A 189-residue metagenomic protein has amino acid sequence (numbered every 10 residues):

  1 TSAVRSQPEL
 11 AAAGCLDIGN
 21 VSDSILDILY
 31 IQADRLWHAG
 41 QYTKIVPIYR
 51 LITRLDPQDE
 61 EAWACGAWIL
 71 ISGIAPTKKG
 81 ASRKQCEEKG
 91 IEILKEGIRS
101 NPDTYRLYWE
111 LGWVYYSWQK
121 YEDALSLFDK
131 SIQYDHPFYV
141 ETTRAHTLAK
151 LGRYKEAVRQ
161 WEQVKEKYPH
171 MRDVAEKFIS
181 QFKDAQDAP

Functional and structural regions predicted by a protein language model:
S22-K44, L51: Alpha-helical segment of the N-proximal tetratricopeptide repeat
D23, P57, P102, Y134-H136 (+1 more regions): Short coil turns that delineate tetratricopeptide repeat
I25, Q32, G66, L111 (+2 more regions): Structural register within alpha-helical repeat arrays
A62, L107, V140-T142, D173-A175: TPR alpha-solenoid repeat register
R153-P189: Terminal, low-structured helical/coil segments at or just beyond the last alpha-helical repeat
